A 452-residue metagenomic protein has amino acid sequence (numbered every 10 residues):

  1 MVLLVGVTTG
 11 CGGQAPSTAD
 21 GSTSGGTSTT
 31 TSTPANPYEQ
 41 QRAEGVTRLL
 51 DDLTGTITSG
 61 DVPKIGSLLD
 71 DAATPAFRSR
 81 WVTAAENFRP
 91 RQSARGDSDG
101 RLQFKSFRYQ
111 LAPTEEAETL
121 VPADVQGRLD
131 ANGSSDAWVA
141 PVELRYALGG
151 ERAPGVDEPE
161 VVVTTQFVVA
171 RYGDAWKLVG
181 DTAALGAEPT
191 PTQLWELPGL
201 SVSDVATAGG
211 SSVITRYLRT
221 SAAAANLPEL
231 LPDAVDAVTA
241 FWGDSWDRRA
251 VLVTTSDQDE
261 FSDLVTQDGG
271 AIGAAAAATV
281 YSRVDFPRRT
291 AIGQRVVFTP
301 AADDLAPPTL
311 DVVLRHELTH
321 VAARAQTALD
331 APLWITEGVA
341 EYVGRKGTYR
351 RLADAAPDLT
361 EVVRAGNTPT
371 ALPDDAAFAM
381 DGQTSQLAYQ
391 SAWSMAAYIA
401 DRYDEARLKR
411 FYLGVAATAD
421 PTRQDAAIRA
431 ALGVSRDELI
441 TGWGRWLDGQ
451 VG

Functional and structural regions predicted by a protein language model:
V7-G10: C-terminal motif of bacterial Sec signal peptides marking the signal peptidase cleavage site
G12-S59, S67, D71: Short, low-complexity N-terminal intrinsically disordered segments enriched in polar/charged residues
Q14, A137, P141-E143, L148-L200: Short beta-strand edge/turn micro-motifs at domain boundaries
T31-P37, G45-L50, L68, V202-A224: Acidic/histidine-rich, surface-exposed loop or edge segments in extracytoplasmic proteins
T33, P37-Q41, T47-R48, V62-S135 (+1 more regions): Short solvent-exposed beta->alpha transition segments
Q40-R48, T56-P63, D71-A72, V163 (+11 more regions): Soluble non-cytosolic domains of exported or imported proteins
G209-P332, R423-Q424: Juxtacatalytic substrate-recognition/specificity segment
Y281-R289, V313, T327-G452: Acidic/His/Gly-enriched intrinsically disordered linker/tail segments that often contain short helix/coil "MoRF-like"
